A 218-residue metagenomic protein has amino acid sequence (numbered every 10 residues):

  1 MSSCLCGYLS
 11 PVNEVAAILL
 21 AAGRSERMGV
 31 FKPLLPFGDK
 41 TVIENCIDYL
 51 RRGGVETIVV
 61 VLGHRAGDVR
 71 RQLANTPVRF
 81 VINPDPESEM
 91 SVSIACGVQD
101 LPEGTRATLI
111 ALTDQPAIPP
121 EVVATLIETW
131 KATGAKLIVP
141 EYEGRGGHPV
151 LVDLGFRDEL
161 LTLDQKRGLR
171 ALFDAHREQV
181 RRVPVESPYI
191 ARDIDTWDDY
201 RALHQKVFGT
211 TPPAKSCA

Functional and structural regions predicted by a protein language model:
M1-C6: Intrinsically disordered, low-complexity proline-rich regions
Y8-N13, D158, D164-A218: Conserved alpha/beta core of the MobA/IspD/sugar-nucleotide pyrophosphorylase nucleotidyltransferase superfamily
N13-G146, E178-V185: Nucleotide and nucleotide-moiety/phosphate-recognizing core
S25, L35, R157-D158, R201: Nucleotide phosphate-binding site architecture
A95-G97, G155-L160: Short beta-strand and adjoining strand-loop segment in the mid-core of the Rossmann-like NAD(P)-dependent dehydrogenase
G144, H148, L161-Q165: Short amphipathic alpha-helical interaction segments
H148-V152, R192-I194: Short glycine- and hydrophobic/aromatic-rich loop-to-beta-strand nucleating segment in the catalytic cores
